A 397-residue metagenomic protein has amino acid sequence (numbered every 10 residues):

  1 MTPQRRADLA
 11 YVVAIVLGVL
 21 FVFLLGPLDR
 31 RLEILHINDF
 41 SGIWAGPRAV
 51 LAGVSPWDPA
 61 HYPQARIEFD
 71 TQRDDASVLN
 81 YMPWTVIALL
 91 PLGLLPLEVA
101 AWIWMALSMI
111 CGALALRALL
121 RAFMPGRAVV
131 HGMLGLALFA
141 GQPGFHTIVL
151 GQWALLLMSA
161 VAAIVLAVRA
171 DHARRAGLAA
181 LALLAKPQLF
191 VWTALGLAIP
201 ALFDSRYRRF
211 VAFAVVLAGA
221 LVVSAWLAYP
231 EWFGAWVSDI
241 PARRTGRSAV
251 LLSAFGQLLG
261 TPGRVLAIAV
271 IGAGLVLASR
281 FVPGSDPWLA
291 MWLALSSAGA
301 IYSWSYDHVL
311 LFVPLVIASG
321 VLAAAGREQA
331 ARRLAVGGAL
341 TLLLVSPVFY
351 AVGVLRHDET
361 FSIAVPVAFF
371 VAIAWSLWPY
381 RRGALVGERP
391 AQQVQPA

Functional and structural regions predicted by a protein language model:
M1-R174, L197-A323, A331-L334, L385-A397: Primarily membrane-embedded glycan-assembly and transfer machineries that use lipid-linked glycans
A173-A201: Voltage-sensor/pore transmembrane module of 6-TM cation channels
S319-A397: Aromatic-enriched
